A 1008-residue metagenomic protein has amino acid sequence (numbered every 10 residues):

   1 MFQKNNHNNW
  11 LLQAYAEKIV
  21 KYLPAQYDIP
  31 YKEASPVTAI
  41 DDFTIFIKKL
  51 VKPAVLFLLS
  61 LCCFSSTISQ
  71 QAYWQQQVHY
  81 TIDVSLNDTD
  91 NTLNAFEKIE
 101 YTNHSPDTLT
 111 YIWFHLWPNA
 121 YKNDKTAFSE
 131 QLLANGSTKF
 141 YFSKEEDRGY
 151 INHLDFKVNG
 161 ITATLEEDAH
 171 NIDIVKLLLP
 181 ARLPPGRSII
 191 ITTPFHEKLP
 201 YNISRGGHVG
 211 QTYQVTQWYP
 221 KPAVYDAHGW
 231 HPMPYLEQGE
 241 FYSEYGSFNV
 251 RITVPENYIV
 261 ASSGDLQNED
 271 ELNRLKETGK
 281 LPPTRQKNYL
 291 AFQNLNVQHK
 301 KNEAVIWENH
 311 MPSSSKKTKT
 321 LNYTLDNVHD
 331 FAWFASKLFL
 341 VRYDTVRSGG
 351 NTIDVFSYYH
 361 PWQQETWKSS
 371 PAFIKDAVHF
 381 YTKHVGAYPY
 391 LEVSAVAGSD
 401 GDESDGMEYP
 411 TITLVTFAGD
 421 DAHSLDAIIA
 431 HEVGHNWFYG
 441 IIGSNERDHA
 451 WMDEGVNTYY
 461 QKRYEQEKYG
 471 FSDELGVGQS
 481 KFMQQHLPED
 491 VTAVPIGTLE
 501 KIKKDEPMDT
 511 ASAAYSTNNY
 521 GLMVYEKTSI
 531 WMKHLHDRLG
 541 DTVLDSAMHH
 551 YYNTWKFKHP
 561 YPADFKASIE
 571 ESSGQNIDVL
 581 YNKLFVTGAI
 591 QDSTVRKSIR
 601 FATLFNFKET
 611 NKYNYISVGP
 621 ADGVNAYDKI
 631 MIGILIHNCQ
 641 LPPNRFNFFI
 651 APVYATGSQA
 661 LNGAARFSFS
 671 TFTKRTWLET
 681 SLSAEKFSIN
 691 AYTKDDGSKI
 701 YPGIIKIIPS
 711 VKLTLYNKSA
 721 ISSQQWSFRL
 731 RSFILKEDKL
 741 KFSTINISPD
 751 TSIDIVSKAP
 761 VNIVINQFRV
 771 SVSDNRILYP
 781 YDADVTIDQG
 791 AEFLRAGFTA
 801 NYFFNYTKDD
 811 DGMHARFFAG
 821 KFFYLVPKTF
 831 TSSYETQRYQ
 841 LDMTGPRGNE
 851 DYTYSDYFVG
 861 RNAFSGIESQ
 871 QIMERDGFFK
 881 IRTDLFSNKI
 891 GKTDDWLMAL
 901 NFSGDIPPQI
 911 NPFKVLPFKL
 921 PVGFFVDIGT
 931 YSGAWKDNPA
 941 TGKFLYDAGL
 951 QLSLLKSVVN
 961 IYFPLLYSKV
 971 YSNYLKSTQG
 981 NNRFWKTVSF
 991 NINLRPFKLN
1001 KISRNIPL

Functional and structural regions predicted by a protein language model:
L59, I68-N94, V209, D578-V579 (+3 more regions): N-terminal, polar/Ser/Thr-rich
Q77-V78, I99, L116, Y323 (+1 more regions): Hydrophobic alpha-helical and helix-loop surface patches within well-folded domains that function as non-catalytic
T102, T108, S137-Q211, V305-K316 (+1 more regions): A surface-exposed beta-strand-loop module
D124-S137, H196-F248, N268-E271, D344-V346: Glycine/proline-rich low-complexity spacer/linker segments in large multi-domain proteins
E197, D622-D628, N638-Q640, P652-S658 (+14 more regions): Transmembrane beta-strands of outer-membrane beta-barrel pores
Y225-D226, W230, G239-A430, Y459: Hydrophobic helix-coil surface modules that form long, contiguous segments used for peptide/substrate interaction
K608-Y613, P642-F646, F672-E679, Y716-S727 (+5 more regions): Short loop/turn motifs that connect adjacent beta-strands in outer-membrane beta-barrel proteins
V618-D622, N662-A664, T676-K699, S710-K712 (+5 more regions): C-terminal outer-membrane beta-barrel translocator/porin domains of Gram-negative envelope proteins and their
